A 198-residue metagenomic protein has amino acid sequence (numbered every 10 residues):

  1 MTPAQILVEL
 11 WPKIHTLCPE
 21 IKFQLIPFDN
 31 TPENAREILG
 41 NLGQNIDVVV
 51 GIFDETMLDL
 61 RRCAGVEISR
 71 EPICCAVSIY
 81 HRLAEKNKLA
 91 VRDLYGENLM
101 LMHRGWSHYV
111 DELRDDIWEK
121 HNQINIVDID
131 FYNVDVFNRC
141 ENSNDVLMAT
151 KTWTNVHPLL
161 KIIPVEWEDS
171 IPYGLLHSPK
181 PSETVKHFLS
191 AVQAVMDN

Functional and structural regions predicted by a protein language model:
M1-A4, P27-D29, G51-E55, S78-I79 (+3 more regions): Structural motif
M1-M57: Central regulatory/effector-binding core of bacterial HTH transcription factors
I6-W11, G96-H121: Secondary-structure junction motif
I21-P32, H121-N133: Short beta-strand-to-loop elements that line the ligand-binding cleft of bilobed periplasmic-binding protein-like
G40-I52, I73, R139-M148: Alpha-to-beta junction loops
D59-V66, E71, D135-E183: Beta-alpha-beta core module
L60-I73, V77-L99, K186: Flexible hinge/capping segments at coil-to-helix
R92-G96, P172-N198: Extended ligand-binding regions for polar small-molecule ligands
